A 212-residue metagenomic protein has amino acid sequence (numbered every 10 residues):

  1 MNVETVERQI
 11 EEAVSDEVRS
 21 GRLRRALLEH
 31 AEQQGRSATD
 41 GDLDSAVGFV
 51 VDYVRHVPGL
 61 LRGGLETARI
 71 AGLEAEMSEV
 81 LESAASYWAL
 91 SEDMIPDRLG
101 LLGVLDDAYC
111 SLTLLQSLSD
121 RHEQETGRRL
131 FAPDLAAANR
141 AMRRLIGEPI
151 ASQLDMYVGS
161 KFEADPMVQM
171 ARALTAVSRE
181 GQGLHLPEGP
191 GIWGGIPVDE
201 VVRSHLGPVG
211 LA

Functional and structural regions predicted by a protein language model:
M1-E79, Q116, E123-A212: Terminal, membrane-proximal amphipathic helices and intrinsically disordered targeting/regulatory segments
V54-G59, A84-D93, S119: Short alpha-helix boundary/capping elements
S83-S111: Membrane-inserting effector segments that mediate pore formation, membrane fusion, or transient membrane insertion
D107-E123: Short, surface-exposed polybasic-and-hydrophobic patches located at secondary-structure transitions
